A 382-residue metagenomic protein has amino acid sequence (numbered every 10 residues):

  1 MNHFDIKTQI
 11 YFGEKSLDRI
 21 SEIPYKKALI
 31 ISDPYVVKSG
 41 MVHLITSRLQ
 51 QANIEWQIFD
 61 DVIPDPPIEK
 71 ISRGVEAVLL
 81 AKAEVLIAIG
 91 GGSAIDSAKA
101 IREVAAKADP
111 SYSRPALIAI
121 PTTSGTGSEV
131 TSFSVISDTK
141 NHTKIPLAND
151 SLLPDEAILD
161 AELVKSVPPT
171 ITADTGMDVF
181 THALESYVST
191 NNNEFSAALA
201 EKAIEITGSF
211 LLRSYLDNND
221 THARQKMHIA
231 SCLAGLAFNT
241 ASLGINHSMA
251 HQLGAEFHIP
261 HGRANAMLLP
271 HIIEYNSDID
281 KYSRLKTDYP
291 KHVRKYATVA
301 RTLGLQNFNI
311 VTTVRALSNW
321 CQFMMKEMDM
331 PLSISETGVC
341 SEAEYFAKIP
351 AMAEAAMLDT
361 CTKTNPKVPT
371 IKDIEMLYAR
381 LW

Functional and structural regions predicted by a protein language model:
M1-V85, I334: ATP/NTP phosphate-donor binding region
E14, K38-M41, I68-I71, S93-A100 (+2 more regions): Short glycine/serine/threonine-rich phosphate/pyrophosphate-binding segments that cradle anionic phosphate groups
V78-T122: A short, small-residue-rich loop immediately preceding and capping a beta-strand
E103-E194, K291-T298: A glycine/threonine-rich phosphate-anchoring loop and its flanking beta-alpha core in nucleotide/phosphate-binding
A173-L233, A237: C-terminal and late-domain segments of enzyme folds
R263-E344: Gly/Pro-rich interdomain helix-loop hinge
A343-W382: Short, amphipathic C-terminal "tail helix"
